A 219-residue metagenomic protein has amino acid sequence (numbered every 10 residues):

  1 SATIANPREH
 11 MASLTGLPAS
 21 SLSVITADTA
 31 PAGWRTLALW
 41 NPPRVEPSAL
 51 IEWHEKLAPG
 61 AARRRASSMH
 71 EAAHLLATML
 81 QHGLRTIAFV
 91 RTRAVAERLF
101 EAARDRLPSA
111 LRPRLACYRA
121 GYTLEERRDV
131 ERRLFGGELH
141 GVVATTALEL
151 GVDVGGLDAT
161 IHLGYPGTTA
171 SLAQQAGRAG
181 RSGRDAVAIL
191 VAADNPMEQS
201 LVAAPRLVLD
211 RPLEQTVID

Functional and structural regions predicted by a protein language model:
T3-A96, A193-P196, P212-I218: Conserved interdomain linker/interface between the two RecA-like ATPase lobes of SF2 helicase motors
A5, Y122-R127, L148, G167-A170: Short acidic loop-to-helix transition motifs that present clustered carboxylates
M11, V142-T160, G177-S182: SF2 helicase motor core recognition
L17-L22, G33-L37, G83-L84, A110-R114 (+5 more regions): Short glycine-/polar-rich loops that comprise or flank the Walker A/P-loop and associated switch/sensor motifs
A19-A27, L107-E125: Conserved RecA-like helicase motor-core motifs
R93-R114: Conserved helicase motor "Helicase C" RecA-like lobe of SF1/SF2 P-loop NTPases
R98, A116-T146: Conserved helicase ATPase core of P-loop NTP-dependent helicases/translocases
L124, G136-G141, I161-V217: Conserved segment of the helicase C-terminal RecA-like domain
